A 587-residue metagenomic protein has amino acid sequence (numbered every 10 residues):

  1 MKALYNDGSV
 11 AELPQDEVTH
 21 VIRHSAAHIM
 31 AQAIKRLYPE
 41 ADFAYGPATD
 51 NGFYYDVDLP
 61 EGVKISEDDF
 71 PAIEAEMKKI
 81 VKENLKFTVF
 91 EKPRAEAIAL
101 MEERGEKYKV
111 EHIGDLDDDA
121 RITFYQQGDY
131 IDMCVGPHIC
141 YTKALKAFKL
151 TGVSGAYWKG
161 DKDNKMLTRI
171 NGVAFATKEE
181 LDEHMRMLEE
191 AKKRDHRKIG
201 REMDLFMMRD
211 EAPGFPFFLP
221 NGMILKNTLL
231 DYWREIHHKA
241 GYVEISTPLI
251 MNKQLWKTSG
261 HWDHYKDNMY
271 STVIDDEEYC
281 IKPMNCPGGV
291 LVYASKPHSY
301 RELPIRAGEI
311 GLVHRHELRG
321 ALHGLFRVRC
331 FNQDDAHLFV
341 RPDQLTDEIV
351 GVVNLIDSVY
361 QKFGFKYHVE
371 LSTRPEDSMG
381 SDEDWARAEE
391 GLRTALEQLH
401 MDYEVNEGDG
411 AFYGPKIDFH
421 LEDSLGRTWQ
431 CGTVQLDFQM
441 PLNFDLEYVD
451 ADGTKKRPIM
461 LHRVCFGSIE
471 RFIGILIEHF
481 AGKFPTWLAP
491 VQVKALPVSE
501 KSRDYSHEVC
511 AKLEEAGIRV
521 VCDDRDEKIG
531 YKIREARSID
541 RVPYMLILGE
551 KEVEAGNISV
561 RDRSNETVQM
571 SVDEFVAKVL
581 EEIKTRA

Functional and structural regions predicted by a protein language model:
M1-D42, D50, D56-A587: NTP/phosphate- and nucleic-acid-binding module
Y45: Conserved P-loop NTP-binding catalytic core
